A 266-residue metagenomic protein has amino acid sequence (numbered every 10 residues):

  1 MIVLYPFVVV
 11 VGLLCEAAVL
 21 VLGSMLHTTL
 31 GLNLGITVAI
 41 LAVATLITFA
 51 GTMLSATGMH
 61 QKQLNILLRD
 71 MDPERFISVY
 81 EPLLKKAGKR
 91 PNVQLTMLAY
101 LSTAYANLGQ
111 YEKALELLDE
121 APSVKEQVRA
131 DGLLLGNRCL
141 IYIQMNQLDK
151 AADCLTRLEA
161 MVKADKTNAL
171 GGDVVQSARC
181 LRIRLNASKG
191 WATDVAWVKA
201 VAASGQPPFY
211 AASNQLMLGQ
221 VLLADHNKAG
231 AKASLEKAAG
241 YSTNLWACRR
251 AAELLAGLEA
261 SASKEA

Functional and structural regions predicted by a protein language model:
I36-L67: Transmembrane alpha-helices and immediately adjacent membrane-cytoplasm interface residues in multi-pass integral
I47-M53, P82-P91, D119-R129, R157-L170 (+2 more regions): Solenoid-like repeat scaffolds
K62, V93-Y100, G136-L140, Q144 (+4 more regions): "A position-specific structural signal for the A-helix of alpha-solenoid helical repeats
I66-L155: Membrane-proximal, non-transmembrane interface segments of integral membrane proteins
D70, L108, M145, S188-K189 (+2 more regions): Structural motif corresponding to the intra-repeat A-B loop/turn of tetratricopeptide repeats
F76-L84, E112-P122, L148-K163, G190-S204 (+2 more regions): Alpha-helical repeat scaffolds
T193-A266: Long, non-transmembrane cytosolic or organellar matrix-exposed soluble domains/tails of integral membrane proteins
